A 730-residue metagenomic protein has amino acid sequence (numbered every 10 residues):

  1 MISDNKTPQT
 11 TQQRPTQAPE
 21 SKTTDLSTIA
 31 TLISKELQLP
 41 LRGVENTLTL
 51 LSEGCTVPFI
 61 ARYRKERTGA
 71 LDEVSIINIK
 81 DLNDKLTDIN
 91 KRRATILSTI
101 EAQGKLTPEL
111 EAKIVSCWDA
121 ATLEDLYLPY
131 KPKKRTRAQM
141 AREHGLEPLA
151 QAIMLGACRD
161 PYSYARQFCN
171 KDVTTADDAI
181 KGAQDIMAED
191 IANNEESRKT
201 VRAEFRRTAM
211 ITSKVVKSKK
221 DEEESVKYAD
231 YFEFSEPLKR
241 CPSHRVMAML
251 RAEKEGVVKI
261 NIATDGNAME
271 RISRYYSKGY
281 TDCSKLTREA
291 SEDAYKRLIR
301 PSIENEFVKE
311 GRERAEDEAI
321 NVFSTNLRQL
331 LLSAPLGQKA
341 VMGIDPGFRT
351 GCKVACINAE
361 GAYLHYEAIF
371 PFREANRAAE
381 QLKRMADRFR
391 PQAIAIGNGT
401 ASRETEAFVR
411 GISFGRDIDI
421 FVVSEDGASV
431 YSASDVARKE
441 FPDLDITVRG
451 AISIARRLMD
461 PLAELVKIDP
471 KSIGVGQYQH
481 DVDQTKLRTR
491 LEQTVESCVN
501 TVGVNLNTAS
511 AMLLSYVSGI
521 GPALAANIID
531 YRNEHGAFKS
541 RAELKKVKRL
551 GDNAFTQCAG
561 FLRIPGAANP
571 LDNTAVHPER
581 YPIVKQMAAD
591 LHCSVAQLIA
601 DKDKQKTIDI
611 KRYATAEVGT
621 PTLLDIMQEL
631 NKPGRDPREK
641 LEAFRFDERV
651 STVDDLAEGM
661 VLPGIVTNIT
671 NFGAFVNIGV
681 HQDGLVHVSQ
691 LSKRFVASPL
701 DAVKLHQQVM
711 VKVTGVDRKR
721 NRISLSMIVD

Functional and structural regions predicted by a protein language model:
I2-A18, F59, S75-N78, K85 (+4 more regions): Duplex nucleic acid-engaging cores and interfaces of nucleic-acid transaction enzymes
L26-I29, D88-K105, V115, V430 (+6 more regions): Long, highly charged, low-complexity intrinsically disordered interaction regions that mediate electrostatic DNA/RNA
P40-L41, E53-G54, A120, K134 (+19 more regions): Short flexible coil/turn linkers enriched for glycine and charged/polar residues that connect secondary-structure
Y63-K65, M154, D265, P346 (+11 more regions): Short, ordered loop/turn segments at secondary-structure junctions
T99, K113, L123-L126, A252-D265 (+3 more regions): Structured, non-catalytic alpha/beta "coupling" segments that mediate domain-domain communication and provide generic
A203-I211, I344-F348, T400-A401, V423-V430 (+5 more regions): A glycine-rich phosphate-binding loop feature that marks nucleotide/adenosyl-phosphate handling sites
G343, K353, E406-V409, S540-E543 (+3 more regions): Short beta-alpha junctions and helix-cap segments that line functional grooves
I564-D730: Single-stranded RNA-binding regions, centering on S1/OB-family and related RNA-binding modules
